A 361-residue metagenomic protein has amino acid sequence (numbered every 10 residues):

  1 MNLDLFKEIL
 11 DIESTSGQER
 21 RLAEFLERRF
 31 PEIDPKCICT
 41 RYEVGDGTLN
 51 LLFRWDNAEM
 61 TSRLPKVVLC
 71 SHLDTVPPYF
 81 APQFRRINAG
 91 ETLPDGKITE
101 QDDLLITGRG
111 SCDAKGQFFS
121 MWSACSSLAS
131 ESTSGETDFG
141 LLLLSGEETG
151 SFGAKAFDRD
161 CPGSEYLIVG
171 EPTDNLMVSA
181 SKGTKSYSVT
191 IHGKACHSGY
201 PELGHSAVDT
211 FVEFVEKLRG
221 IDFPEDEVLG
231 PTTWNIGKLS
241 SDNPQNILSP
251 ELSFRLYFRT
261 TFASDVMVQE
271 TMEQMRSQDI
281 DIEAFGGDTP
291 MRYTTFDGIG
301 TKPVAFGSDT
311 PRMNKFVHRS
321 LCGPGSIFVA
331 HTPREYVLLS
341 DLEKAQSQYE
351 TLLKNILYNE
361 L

Functional and structural regions predicted by a protein language model:
M1-T107, L321: Acidic/His- and Gly-rich active-site-bordering loop/insert found across diverse amide/peptide-bond hydrolases
D4-K7, S14, Q18-R21, S179 (+1 more regions): Metal-dependent amide/peptide-bond hydrolase catalytic core, centered on the "pita-bread" metallohydrolase fold
L26, Q117-L128, F157, F211-F214 (+2 more regions): Buried hydrophobic packing segments
Y42-V44, I106, G110-A114, P303-A305: Active-site nucleophile and cofactor-binding loops and adjacent substrate-binding regions of central metabolic enzymes
S62, E91-L104, A124-L141, L218-E227 (+2 more regions): Phosphate-handling active-site elements
L73, E147, P172, S198 (+1 more regions): Active-site metal-binding loops of divalent metal-dependent hydrolases
L104-S120, H197, C322: Glycine/serine-rich anion-binding loops at beta->alpha junctions that coordinate negatively charged ligand groups
A114-S186, D226-E227: Acidic/histidine-rich catalytic neighborhood of metal-dependent amide-processing enzymes
